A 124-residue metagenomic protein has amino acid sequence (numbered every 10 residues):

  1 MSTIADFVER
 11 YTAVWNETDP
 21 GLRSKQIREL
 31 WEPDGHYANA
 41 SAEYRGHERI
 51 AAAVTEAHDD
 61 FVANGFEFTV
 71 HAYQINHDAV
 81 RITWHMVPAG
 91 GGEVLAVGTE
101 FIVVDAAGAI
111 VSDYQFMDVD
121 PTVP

Functional and structural regions predicted by a protein language model:
S2-L30: Short acidic-aromatic low-complexity motifs
F7, Y11, W31, Y37 (+3 more regions): Aromatic side chains
V14, Y37-A40, A89: A general structural-boundary detector
N16, T55-P124: A beta-strand edge to alpha-helix "cap/lid" segment located at domain peripheries
L22-D78: A solvent-exposed, acidic/Ser-Thr-rich amphipathic alpha-helical stretch
